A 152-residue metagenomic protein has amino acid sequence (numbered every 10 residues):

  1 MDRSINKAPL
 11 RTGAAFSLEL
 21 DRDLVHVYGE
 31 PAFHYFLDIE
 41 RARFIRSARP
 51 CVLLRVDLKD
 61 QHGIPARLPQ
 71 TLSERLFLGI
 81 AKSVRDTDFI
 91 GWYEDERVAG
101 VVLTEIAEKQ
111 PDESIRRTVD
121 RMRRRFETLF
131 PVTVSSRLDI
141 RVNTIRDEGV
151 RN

Functional and structural regions predicted by a protein language model:
M1-P9, R117-R124, R137, R146-E148: Regulatory sensory/coupling modules that transmit signals to nucleotide-handling catalytic cores
P9-E30: Amphipathic HAMP/coiled-coil signal-transducing linker helices that couple sensory inputs to cytosolic output domains
E19-R22, R55-Q70, V84: Active-site loop/short helix in cyclic nucleotide turnover domains
F36-L58, G63-I64: Active-site-proximal structural segments of metal-dependent nucleotidyl cyclase/transferase enzymes
R41-R46, L76-E108: Conserved helix-loop-beta segment at the catalytic/binding core of cyclic-nucleotide signaling proteins
G63-L72, V101-V119: Short helix/loop segment flanking the catalytic signature motif in cyclic-nucleotide metabolism enzymes
L76-V84, I115-F130: Alpha-helical scaffold within the catalytic cores of cyclic-nucleotide enzymes
G91-A107, T128-N152: A short glycine-enriched loop-to-beta-strand structural element that forms part of the catalytic core of nucleotide
